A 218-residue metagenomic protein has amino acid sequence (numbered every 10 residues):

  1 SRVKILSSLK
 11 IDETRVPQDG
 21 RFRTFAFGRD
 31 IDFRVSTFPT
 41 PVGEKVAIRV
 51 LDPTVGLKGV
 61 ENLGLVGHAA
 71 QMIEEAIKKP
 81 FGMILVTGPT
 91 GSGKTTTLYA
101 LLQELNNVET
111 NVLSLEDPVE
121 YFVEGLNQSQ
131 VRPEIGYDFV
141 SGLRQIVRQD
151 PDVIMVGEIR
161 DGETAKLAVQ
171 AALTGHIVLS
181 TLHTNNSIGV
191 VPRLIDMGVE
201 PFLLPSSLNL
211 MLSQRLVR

Functional and structural regions predicted by a protein language model:
S1-R218: Short, flexible helix-loop junctions that flank or precede catalytic/ligand sites
